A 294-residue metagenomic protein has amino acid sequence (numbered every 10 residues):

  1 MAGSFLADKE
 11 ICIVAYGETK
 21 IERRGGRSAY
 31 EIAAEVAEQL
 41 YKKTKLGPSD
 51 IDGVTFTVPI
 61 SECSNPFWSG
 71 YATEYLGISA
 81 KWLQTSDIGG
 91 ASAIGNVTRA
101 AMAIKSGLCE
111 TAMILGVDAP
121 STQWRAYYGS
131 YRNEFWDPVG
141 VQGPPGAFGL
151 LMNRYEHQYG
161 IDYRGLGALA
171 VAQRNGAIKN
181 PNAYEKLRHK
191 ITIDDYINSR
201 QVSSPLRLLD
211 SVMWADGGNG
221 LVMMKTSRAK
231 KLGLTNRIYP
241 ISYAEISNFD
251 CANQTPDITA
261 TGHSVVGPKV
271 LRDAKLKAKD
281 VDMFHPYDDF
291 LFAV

Functional and structural regions predicted by a protein language model:
A2-G3, L46-P48, P66, E74 (+2 more regions): Acyl-thioester C-C bond-transforming condensing/cleaving domain
D8-I11, D52, L108-T111: Loop/turn elements at helix/coil->beta-strand transitions in domains of secreted/extracellular proteins
K9-G25: Generic N-terminal amphipathic, Lys/Arg-enriched alpha-helix
R24-S28, A252-T255: Short, solvent-exposed loop/turn segments at secondary-structure boundaries
G26-T44: Short catalytic helix/loop segments, enriched in acidic residues and glycine and frequently bearing histidine
G47, F56-C63: Short active-site-proximal "capping" loops at secondary-structure junctions
G53-P59, D87, H285: Short glycine-rich or small-residue beta-strand-to-loop segments that form or flank ligand, phosphate, metal/Fe-S
D282-V294: Active-site pocket-lining segment
